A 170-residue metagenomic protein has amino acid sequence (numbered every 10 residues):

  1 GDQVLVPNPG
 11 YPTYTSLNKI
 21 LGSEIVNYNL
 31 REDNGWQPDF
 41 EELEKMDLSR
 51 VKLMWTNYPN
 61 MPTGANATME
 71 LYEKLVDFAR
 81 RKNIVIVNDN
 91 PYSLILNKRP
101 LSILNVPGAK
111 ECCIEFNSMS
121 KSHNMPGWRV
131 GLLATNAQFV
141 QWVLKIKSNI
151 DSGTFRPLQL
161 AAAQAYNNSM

Functional and structural regions predicted by a protein language model:
G1-D2, M46, E73, A161 (+1 more regions): Short, intrinsically disordered, charge-balanced linker/junction segments flanking boundaries in proteins
G1-N18: Conserved PLP-anchoring active-site segment centered on the Schiff-base-forming lysine
D2, S23, R81-V85, A109-E111: A short helix->loop->beta-strand "cap" motif at the edges of active sites that frequently abuts
L5, V26, V87, I114-F116: Structural detector of well-ordered beta-strand residues that form the stable sheet scaffold of enzyme domains
Y11, Y58-M61, K121: Short glycine-rich anion-binding loops that position phosphate/pyrophosphate groups of nucleotides and phosphorylated
Y14-T15, T63-G64, G153: Glycine/Thr-rich phosphate-binding loops of Rossmann-like dinucleotide-binding domains
V26, L30-L101: Active-site phosphate-binding strand-loop segment of PLP-dependent enzymes
G108-M170: Conserved core segment of the aminotransferase class I/II
